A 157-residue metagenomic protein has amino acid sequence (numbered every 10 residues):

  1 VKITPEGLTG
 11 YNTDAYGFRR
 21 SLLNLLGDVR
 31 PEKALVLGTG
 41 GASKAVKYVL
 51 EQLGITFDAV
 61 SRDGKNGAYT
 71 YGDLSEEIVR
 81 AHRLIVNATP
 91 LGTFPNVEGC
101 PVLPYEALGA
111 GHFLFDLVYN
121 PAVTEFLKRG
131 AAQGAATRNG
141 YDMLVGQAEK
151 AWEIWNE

Functional and structural regions predicted by a protein language model:
V1-V29: Glycine/small-residue-rich loop that forms an oxyanion/phosphate-binding "nest" at active or ligand-binding sites
N12-A15, L22, P31-E51: Glycine-rich adenosine-cofactor-binding loop
R20, A136-E157: Active-site capping/gating segments
G27-K33, G109-A110: Short helix-loop-beta connector
A34, F57, T137: Hydrophobic anchor at the start of a short beta-strand that flanks the dinucleotide cofactor-binding loop
G40, D63, N120: Residues in the short beta-alpha loop(s) of Rossmann-like NAD(P)-binding domains
Q52-Y69: NAD(P)-binding Rossmann-fold cofactor-contacting core
G67-R138: Rossmann-like adenosine-cofactor binding region
